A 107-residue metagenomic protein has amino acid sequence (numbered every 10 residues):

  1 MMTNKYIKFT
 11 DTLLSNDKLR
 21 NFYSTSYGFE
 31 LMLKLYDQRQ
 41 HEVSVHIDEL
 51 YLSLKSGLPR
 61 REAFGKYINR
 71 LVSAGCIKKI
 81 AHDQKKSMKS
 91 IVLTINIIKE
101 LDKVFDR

Functional and structural regions predicted by a protein language model:
M1-T12, V104-R107: Long, low-complexity, charge-rich intrinsically disordered regions
Y6-K34: Short alpha-helical segments that sit at the start of domains
L35-R39: Short helix-to-turn junction characteristic of helix-turn-helix DNA-binding domains, especially the helix
H41-L54: Short acidic, hydrophobic short linear motifs in intrinsically disordered regions
G57-S73: Short amphipathic alpha-helical interaction segments
V72-H82: A short, conserved structural fragment
A81-S90: Short, Lys/Arg-rich nucleic-acid/phosphate-binding segment
I95-R107: Short, amphipathic alpha-helical interaction segments positioned at domain boundaries
